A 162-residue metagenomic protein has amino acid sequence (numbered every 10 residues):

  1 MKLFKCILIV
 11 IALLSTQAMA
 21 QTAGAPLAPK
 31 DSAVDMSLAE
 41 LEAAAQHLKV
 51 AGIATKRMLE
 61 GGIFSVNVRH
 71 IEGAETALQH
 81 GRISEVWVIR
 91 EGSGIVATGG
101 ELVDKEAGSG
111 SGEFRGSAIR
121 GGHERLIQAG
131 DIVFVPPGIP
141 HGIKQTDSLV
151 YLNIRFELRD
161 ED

Functional and structural regions predicted by a protein language model:
M1-L3: N-terminal secretory signal peptides that target proteins for export/translocation
K5-Q17: Bacterial N-terminal signal peptides
M19-R82, D162: A short, N-terminal "cap"/entry segment at the start of jelly-roll beta-barrel domains of the cupin/DSBH fold
V66, V96-T98, N153: Short hydrophobic/aromatic-rich beta-strand segments that constitute the beta-sheet cores of beta-sandwich/beta-barrel
G81-L102, G108-A118: Short, conserved beta-strand element in jelly-roll/cupin
L102-D104, L158-R159: A short acidic/small-residue loop/turn micro-motif
G108-P137: Short acidic-glycine-tyrosine-enriched beta hairpin
L126-D131, P137-D160: Ligand-binding loop in jelly-roll beta-barrel domains
